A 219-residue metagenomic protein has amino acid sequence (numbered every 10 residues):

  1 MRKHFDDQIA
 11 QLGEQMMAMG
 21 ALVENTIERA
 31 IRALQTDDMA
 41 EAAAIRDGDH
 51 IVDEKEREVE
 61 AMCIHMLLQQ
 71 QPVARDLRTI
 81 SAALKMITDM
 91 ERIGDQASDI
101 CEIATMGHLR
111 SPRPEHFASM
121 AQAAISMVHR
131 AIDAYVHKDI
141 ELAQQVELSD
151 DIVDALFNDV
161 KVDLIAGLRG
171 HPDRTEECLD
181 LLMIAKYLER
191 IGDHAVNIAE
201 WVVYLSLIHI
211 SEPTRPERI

Functional and structural regions predicted by a protein language model:
M1-S211, R215, I219: Cytosolic, long alpha-helical scaffolding segments
